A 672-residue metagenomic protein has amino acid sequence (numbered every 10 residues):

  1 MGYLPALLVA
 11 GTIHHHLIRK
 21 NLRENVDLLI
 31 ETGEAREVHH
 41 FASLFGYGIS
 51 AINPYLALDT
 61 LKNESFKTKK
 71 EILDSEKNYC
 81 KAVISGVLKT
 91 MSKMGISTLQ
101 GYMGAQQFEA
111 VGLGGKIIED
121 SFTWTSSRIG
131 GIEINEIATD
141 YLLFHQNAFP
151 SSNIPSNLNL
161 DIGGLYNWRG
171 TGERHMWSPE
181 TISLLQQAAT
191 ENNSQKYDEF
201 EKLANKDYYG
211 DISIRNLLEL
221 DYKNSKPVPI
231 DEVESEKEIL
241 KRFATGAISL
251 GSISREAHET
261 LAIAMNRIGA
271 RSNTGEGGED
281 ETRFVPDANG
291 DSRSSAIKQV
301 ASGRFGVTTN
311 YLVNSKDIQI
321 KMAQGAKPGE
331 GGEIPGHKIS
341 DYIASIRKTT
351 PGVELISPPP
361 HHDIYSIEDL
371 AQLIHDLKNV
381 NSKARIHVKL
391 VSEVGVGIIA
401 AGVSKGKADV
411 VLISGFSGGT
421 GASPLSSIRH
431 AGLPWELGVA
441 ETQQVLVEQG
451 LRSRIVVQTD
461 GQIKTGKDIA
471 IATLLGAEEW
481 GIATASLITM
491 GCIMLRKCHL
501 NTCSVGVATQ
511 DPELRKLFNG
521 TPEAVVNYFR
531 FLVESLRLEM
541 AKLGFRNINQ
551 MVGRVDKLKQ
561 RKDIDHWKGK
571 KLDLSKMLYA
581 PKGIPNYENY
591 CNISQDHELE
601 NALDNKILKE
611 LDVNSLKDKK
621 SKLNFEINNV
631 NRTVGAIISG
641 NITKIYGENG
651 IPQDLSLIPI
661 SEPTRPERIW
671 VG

Functional and structural regions predicted by a protein language model:
M1-T32, V38-L56, V307-D460, T465-I493 (+4 more regions): Alpha/beta enzyme core
Y3, I30-E34, K69-K81, K89-G95 (+19 more regions): Hydrophobic alpha-helical scaffolding
T12-H16, S43, Y47-G48, Y55 (+14 more regions): Generic, well-ordered alpha-helical scaffold segments in large soluble proteins
H40-F41, N53, F66-G306, S315-P328 (+2 more regions): Flexible, glycine-rich loop/tail regions that form catalytic "lids" or insertion modules at the edges of active sites
G48, A57-D59, V83, V87 (+7 more regions): Mobile "lid/hinge" segments at catalytic clefts and subdomain interfaces of large enzymes
L61-C80, I84, G290-I297, G421-W435 (+1 more regions): C-terminal helical cap(s) of enzyme catalytic domains, especially alpha/beta-barrels
E232, K617, N624-L657, S661: N-terminal, Lys/Arg-enriched amphipathic/low-complexity engagement segments that precede the first folded domain
I658-V671: Single conserved hydrophobic/aromatic residue that forms the stacking wall/gate of nucleotide- or nucleobase-binding
